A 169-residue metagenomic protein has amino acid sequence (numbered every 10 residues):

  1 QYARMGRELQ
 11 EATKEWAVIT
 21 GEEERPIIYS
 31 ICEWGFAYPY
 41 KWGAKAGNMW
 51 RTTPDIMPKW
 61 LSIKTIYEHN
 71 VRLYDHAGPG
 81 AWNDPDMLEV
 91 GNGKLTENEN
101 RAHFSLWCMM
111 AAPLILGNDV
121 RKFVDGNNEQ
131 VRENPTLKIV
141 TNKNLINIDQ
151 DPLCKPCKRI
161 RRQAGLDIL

Functional and structural regions predicted by a protein language model:
Q1, M5, M109: Short acidic catalytic loops
Q10, K14-D119, N147-D149: Glycan-recognition surfaces
D84, I115-L169: Glycan-recognition and catalytic regions of carbohydrate-active enzymes
